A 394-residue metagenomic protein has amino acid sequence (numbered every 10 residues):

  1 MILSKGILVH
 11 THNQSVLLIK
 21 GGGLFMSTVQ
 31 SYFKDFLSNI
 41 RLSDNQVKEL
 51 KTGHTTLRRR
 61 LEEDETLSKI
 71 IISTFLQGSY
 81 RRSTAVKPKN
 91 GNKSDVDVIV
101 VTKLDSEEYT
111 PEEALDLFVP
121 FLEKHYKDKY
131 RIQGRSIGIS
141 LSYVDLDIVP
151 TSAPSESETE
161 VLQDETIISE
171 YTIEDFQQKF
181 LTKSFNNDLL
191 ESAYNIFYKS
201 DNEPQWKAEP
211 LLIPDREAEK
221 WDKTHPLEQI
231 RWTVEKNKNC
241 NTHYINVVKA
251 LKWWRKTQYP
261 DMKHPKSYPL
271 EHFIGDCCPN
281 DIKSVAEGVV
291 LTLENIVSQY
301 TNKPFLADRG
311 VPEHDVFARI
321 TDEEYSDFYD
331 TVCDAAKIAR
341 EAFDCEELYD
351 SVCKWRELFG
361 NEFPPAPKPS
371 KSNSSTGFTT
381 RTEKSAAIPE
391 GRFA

Functional and structural regions predicted by a protein language model:
M1-V96, V101-L117, S136-G138, P367-N373 (+1 more regions): N-terminal regions immediately upstream of nucleotidyltransferase
I2-D35, T301-A394: Terminal (often C-terminal) interaction modules
F25-L37, K87-K93, L212-L227, K303-G310: Short, compositionally biased low-complexity segments
K48, R58-D64, E112-S200: Conserved catalytic core of two-metal-ion nucleotidyltransferases
N92-T102, T224-V234, P269-E271: Glycine-rich, often proline-containing surface loops adjacent to acidic residues and nearby aromatics that form
D97, G134-S136, Y143-D145, V248 (+1 more regions): Extracellular structured ligand-interaction cores
A193-I245: Long, charge-rich alpha-helical interaction segments
T233-D344: Conserved nucleotidyltransferase catalytic core and NTase-mimicking acidic/glycine-rich helix/loop elements in nucleic
